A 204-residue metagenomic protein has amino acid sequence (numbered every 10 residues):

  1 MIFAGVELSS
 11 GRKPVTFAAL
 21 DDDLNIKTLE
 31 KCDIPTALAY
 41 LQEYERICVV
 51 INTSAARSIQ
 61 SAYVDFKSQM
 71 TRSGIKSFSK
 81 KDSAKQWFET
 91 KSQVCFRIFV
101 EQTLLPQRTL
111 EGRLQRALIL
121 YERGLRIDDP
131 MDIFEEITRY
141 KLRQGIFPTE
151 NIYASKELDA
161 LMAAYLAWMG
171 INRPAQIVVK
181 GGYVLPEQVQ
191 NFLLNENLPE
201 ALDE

Functional and structural regions predicted by a protein language model:
M1-A4, L8-E204: RNase H-like (RuvC/DEDD) metal-dependent nuclease/polynucleotide-processing core
